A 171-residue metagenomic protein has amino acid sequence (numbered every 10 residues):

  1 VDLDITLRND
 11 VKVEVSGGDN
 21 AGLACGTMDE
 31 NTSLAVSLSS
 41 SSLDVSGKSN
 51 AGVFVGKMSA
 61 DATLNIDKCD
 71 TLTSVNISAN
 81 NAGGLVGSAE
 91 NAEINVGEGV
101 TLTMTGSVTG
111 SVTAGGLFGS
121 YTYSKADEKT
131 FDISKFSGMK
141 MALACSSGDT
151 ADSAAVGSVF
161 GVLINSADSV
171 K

Functional and structural regions predicted by a protein language model:
V1-K171: Surface-exposed loop/turn motifs in large extracellular/passenger domains
